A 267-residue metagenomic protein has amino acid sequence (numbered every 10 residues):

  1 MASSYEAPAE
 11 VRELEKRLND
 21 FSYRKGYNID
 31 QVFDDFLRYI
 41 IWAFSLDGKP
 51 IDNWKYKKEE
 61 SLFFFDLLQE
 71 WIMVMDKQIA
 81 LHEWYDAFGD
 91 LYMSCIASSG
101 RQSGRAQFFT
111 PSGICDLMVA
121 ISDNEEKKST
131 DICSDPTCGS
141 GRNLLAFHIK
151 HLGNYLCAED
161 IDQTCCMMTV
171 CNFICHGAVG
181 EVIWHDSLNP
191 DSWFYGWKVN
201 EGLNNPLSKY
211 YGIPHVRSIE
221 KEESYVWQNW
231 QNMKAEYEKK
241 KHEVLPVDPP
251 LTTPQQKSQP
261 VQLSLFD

Functional and structural regions predicted by a protein language model:
M1-D267: Class I S-adenosyl-L-methionine-dependent methyltransferase catalytic core
